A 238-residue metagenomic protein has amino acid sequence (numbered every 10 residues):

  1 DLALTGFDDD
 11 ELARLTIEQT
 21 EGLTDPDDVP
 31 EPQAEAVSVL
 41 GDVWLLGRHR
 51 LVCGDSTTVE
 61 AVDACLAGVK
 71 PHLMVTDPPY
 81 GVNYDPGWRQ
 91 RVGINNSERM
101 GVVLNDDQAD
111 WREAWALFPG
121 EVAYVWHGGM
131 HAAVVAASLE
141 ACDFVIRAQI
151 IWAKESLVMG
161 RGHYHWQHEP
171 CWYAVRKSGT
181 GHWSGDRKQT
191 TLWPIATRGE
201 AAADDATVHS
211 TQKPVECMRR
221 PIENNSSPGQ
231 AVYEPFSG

Functional and structural regions predicted by a protein language model:
D1-G238: Core catalytic lobe of class I
